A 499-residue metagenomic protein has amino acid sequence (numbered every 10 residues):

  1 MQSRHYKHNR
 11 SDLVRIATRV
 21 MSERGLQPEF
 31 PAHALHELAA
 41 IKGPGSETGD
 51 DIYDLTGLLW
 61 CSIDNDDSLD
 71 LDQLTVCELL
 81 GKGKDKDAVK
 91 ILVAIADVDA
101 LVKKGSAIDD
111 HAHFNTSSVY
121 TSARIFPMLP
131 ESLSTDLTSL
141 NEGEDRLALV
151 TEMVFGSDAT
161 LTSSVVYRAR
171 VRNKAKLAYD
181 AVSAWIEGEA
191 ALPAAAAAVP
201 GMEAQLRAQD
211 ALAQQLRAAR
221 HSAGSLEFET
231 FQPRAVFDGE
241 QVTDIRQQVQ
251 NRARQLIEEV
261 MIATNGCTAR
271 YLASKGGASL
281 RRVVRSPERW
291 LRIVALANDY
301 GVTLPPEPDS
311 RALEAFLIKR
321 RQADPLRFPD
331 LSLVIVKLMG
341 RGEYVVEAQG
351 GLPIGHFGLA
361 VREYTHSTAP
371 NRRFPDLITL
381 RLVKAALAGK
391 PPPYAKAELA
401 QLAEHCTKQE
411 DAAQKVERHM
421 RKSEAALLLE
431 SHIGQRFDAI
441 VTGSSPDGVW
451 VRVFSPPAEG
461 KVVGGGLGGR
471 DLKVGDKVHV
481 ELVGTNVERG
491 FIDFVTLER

Functional and structural regions predicted by a protein language model:
Q2-L26, F30-G465, R470, V474-G475 (+2 more regions): Electropositive polyanion-binding surfaces
